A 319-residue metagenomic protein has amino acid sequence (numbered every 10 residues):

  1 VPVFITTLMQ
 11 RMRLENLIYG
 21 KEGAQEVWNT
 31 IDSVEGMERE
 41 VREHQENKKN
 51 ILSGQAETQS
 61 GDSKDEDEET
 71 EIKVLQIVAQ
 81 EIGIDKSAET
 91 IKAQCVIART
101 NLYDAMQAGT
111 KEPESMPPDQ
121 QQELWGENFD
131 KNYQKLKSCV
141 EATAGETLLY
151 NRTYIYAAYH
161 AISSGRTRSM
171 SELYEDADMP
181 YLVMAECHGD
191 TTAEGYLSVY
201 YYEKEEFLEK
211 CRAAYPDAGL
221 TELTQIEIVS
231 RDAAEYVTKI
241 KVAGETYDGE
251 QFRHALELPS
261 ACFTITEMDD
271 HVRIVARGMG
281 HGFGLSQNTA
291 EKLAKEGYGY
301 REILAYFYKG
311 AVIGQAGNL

Functional and structural regions predicted by a protein language model:
V1-L319: Conserved, single-site charged/polar hotspot
